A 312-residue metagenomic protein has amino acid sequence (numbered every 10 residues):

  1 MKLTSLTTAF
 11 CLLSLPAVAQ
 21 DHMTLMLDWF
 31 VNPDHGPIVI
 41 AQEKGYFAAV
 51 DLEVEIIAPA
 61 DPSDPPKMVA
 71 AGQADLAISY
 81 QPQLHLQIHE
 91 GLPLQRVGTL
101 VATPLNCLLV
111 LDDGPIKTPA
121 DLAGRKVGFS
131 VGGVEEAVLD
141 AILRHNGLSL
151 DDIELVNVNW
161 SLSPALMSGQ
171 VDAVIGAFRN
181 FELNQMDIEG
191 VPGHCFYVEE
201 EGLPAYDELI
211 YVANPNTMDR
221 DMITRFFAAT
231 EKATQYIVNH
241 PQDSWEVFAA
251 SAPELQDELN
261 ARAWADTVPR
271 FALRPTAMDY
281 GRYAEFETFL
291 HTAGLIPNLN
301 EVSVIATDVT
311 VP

Functional and structural regions predicted by a protein language model:
M1-A9: Sec-dependent signal peptide recognition, specifically the positively charged N-region followed immediately by
S14-P16: N-terminal signal peptide c-region/cleavage motif recognized by signal peptidases
D21-V158, S163-P164, S168, D172-N180 (+2 more regions): Short, glycine-/small- and polar/acidic-enriched structural segments that line small-molecule recognition paths
Y46-A49, H145-L150, E189-V191, D221 (+2 more regions): Short helix-capping segments at alpha-helix termini
P82, S161-S251: Pocket-lining segment of extracytoplasmic ligand-binding domains
L100-V110, V191-P215, F227, A265-T267 (+1 more regions): Periplasmic-binding protein-like
D219-L295: Secondary-structure end/capping motifs
A284-P312: Conserved C-terminal helix/tail region of periplasmic/extracytoplasmic solute-binding proteins
